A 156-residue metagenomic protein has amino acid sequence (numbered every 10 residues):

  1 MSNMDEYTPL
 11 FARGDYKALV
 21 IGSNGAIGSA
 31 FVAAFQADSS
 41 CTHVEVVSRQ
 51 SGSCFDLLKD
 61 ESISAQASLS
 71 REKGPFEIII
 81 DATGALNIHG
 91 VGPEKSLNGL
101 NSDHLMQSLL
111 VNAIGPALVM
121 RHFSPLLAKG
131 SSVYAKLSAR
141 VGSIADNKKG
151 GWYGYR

Functional and structural regions predicted by a protein language model:
M1-L19, A33, T42: Non-catalytic terminal and boundary segments that flank Rossmann-like NAD(P)-dependent oxidoreductase
I21-A37: N-terminal Rossmann NAD(P)H-binding glycine-rich loop of SDR-like oxidoreductase domains
D38, H122-G130: A short helix-coil junction within the Rossmann-fold of NAD(P)-dependent oxidoreductases
V47-A65: Rossmann-fold cofactor-recognition segment
A67, M120: Short-chain dehydrogenase/reductase
L69-H89: A glycine-rich helix->loop->beta "capping" turn within Rossmann-like NAD(P)(H)-dependent oxidoreductase domains
L86-H89, P93-L110, S131-R156: Catalytic loop of short-chain dehydrogenase/reductase
